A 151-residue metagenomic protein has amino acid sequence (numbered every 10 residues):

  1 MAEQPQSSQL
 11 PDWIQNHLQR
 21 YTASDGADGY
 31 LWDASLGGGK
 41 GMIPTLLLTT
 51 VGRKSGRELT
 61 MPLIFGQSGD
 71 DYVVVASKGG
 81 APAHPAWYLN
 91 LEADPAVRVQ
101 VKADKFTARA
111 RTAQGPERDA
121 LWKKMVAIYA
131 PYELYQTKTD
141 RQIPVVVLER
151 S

Functional and structural regions predicted by a protein language model:
M1-G38: Extreme N-terminal tail/first-helix region
P5-S8, S77-Y132, K138-Q142, R150-S151: Short, structured beta-strand-loop surface elements
D33-L36, Q136-D140: Short coil/turn segments at secondary-structure boundaries
G38-M42, Q142: A short, polar/charged loop/turn motif at coil->beta-strand junctions and beta-hairpin connectors
M42-S77: Short beta-strand segments
L46, P144-V146: Short beta-strand micro-motifs in enzyme catalytic cores
T49-R53, Q100, E149: A generic structural motif
